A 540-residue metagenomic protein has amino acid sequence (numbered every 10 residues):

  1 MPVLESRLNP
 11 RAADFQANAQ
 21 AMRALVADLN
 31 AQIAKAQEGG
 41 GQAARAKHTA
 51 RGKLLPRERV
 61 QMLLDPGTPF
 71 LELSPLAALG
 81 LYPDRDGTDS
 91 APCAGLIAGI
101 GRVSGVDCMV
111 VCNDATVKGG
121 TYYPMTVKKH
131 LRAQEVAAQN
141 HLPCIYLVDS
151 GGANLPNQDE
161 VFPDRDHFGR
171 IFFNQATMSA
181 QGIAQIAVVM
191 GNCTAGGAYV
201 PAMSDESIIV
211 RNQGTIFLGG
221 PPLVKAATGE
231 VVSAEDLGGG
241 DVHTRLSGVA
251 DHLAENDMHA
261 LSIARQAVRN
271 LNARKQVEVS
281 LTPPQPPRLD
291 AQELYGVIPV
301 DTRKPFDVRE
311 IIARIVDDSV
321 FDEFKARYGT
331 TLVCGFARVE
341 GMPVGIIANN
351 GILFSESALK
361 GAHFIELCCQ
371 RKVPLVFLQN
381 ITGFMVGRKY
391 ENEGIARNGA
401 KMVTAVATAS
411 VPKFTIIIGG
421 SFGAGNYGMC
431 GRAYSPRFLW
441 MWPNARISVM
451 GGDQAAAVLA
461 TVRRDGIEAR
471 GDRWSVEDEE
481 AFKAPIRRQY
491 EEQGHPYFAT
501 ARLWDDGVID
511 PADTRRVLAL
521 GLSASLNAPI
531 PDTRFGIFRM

Functional and structural regions predicted by a protein language model:
M1-M540: Ligand-binding clefts of soluble mixed alpha/beta catalytic domains
